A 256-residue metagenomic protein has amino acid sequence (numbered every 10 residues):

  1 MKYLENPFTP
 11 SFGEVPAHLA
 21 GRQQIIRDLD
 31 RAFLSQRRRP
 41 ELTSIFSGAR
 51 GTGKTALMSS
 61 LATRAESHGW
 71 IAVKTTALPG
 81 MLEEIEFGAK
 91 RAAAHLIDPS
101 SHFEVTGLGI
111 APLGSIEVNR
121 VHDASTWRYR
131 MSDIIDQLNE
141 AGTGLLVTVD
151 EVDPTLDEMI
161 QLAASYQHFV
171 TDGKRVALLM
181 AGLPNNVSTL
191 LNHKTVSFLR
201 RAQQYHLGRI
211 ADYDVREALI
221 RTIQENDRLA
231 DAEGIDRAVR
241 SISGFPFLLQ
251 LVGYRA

Functional and structural regions predicted by a protein language model:
M1-L42, G88-R91, T106: A short, basic N-terminal segment
R38-S60: Walker A/P-loop nucleotide-binding motif
S47-R50, I71-M81: A short hydrophobic beta-strand->loop->alpha-helix junction that borders the nucleotide-binding pocket of P-loop NTPases
S59-S60, R64, L251: Active-site signature of alpha/beta-hydrolase-fold catalytic machinery across serine- and Asp/Cys-nucleophile hydrolases
E66-A72, L82-L113: Conserved NTP-binding/hydrolysis module of P-loop NTPases
V118-N185, N192-T195: Conserved Walker B catalytic segment
N192-R209: A short helix-turn-beta junction within AAA+ P-loop NTPase domains corresponding to the substrate/partner-engaging
L207-G234, S241, V252: Conserved small helical "lid"/interfacial subdomain of P-loop NTPases
